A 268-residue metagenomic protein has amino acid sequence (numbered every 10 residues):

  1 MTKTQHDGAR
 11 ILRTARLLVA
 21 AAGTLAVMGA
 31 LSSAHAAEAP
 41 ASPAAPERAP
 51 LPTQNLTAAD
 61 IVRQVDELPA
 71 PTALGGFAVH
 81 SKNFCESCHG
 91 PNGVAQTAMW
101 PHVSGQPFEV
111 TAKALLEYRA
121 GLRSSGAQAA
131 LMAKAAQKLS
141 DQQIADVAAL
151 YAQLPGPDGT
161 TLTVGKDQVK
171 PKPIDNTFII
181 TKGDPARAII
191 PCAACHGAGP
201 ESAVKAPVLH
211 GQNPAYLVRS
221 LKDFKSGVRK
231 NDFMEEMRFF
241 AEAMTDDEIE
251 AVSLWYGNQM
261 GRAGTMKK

Functional and structural regions predicted by a protein language model:
M1-A70, L116, G257-K268: N-terminal export/targeting leaders of redox proteins
S42-S81, Q96, G156-A188, P207 (+2 more regions): Electrostatic cytochrome c docking/interface patches
T57-G121: The feature marks the first
T72-G75, F84, L131, P191 (+1 more regions): Hydrophobic alpha-helical segments typical of transmembrane helices and their membrane-interface/capping positions
F77-E86, F108, A112, I180-A193 (+4 more regions): Sequence context surrounding c-type heme c attachment/ligation sites in exported
F84-N92, V147, Y151, I189-G199 (+1 more regions): The canonical Cys-X-X-Cys-His
H89-N92, P107, A136, H196-P200 (+2 more regions): Disulfide-rich extracellular repeat modules and their boundaries
Q96-S104, Y118-P155, G159-K166, A203-V208 (+2 more regions): Axial heme c-ligation environment in periplasmic c-type cytochrome domains
